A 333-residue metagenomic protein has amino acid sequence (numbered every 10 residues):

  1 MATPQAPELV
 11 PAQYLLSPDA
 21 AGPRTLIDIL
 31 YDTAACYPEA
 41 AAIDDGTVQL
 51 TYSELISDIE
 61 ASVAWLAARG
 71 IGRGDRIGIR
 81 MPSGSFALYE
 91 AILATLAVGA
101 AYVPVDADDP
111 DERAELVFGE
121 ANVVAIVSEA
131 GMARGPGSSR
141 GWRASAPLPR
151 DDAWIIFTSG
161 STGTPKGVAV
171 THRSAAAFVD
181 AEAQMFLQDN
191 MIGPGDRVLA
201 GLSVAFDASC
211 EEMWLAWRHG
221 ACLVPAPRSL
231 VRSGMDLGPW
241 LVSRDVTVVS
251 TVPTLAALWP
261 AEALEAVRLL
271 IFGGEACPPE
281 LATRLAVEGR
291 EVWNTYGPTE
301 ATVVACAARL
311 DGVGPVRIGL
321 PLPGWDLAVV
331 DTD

Functional and structural regions predicted by a protein language model:
M1-A176, M191, G220: Carrier-protein-dependent adenylate-forming modules in NRPS/ANL systems
A87-Y89, A100-A114, G141-D333: Motif- and composition-driven signal specific to adenylation
